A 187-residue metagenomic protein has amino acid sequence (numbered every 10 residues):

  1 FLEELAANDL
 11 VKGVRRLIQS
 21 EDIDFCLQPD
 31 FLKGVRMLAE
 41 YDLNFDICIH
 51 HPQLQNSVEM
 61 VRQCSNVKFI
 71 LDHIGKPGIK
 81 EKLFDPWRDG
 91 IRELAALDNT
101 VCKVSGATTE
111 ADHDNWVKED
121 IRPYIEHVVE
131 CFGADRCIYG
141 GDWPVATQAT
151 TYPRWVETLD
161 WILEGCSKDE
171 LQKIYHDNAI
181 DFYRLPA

Functional and structural regions predicted by a protein language model:
F1-L2, K82-F84, D114-N115, T150-Y152 (+1 more regions): Short aromatic-enriched loop/helix-cap "lid" or pocket-rim segments at secondary-structure transitions that line
L2-L5, L10-L27: Glycine-rich phosphate-binding "P-loop"
K12, F25-I138: Catalytic pocket-lining loop regions of alpha/beta-barrel enzymes, especially the amidohydrolase/enolase/GH5 lineages
Q19, K76, V145: Short, glycine/acidic-enriched loop or turn micro-motifs at the edges of active sites
T109-E110, V145-T147: Short, active-site-adjacent cap segments at secondary-structure transitions
H127, C131-I138, T147-A187: Mid-to-C-terminal alpha-helical segments outside catalytic/metal-binding sites
D142: Active-site glycine-centered loops adjacent to acidic/histidine catalytic or metal-binding residues that shape
